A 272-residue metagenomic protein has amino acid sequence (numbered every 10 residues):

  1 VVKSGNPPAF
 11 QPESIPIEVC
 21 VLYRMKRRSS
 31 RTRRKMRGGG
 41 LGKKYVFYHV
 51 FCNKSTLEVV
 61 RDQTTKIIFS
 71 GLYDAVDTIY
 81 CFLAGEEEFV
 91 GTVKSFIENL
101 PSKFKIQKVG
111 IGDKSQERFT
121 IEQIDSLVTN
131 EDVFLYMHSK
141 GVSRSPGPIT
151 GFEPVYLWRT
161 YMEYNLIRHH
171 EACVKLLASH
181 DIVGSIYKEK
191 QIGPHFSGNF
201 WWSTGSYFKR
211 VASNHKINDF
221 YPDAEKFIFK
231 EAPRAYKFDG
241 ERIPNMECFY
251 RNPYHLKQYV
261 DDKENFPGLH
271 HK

Functional and structural regions predicted by a protein language model:
V1-G40: Compositionally biased low-complexity segments enriched in polar/charged residues
G40-K272: ER/Golgi luminal nucleotide-sugar-dependent glycosyltransferases, focusing on the catalytic module
